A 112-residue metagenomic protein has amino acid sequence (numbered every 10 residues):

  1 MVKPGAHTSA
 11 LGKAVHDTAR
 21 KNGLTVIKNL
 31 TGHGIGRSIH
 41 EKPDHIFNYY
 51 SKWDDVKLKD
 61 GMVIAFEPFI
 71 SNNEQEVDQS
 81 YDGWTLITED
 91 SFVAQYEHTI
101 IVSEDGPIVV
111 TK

Functional and structural regions predicted by a protein language model:
M1-K112: Active-site neighborhoods and metal-handling regions in enzymes and metal-associated proteins
